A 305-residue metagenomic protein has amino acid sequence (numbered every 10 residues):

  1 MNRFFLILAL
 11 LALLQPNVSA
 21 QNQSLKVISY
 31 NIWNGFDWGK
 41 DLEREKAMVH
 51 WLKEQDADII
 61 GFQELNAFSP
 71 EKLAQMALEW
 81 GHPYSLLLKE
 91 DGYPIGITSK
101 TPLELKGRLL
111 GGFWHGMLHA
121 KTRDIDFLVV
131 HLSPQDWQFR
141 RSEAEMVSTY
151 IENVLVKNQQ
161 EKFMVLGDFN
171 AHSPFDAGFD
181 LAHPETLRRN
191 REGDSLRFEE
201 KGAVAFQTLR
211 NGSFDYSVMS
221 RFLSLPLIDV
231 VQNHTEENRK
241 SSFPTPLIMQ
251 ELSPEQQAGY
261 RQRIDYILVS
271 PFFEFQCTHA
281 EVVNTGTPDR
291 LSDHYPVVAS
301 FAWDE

Functional and structural regions predicted by a protein language model:
M1-Q23: Bacterial Sec-dependent N-terminal signal peptides
V18-L78, E90, I95, A302-E305: N-terminal, active-site-proximal structural segment of metallo-dependent hydrolase catalytic domains
S24-F36, D124-P134, L166: Active-site-proximal beta-strand elements of phosphoester/diester hydrolases
W33, N66, S133, F169-H172 (+1 more regions): Catalytic metal-binding/acid-base residues of hydrolase active sites
I60-Q63, Y93, T98, M164-D168 (+1 more regions): Active-site neighborhood of phospho(di)ester-bond hydrolases with catalytic His/Asp-centered motifs
F62-S142, I151: Structured beta-strand-rich core segments of catalytic domains in phosphoester-bond hydrolases
R108-L110, N153-E161, F175, D180-E305: Metal-dependent phosphoester-hydrolase catalytic domains
E143-F169: His/acidic metal-ligating clusters that form di-metal
